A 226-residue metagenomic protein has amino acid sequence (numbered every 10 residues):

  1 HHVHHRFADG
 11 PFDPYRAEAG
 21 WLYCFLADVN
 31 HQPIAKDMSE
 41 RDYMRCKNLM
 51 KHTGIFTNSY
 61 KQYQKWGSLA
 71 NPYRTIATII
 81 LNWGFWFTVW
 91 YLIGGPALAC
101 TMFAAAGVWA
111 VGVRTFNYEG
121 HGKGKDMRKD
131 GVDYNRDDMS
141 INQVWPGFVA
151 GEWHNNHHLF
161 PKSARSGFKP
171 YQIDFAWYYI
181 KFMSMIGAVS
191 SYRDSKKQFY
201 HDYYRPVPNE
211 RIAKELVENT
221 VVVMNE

Functional and structural regions predicted by a protein language model:
H1-G10, F116-G131, W145-S163: Histidine-centered catalytic micro-motifs
H2-T115, E119, S163-E226: Non-catalytic, topology-defining segments of multipass membrane proteins
S68-Y73, G122-M139: Interhelical loop and helix-boundary elements at the membrane-water interface of polytopic inner-membrane proteins
A99-A110, D137-V149: Membrane-embedded alpha-helical segments that form the functional core of polytopic membrane enzymes, especially those
